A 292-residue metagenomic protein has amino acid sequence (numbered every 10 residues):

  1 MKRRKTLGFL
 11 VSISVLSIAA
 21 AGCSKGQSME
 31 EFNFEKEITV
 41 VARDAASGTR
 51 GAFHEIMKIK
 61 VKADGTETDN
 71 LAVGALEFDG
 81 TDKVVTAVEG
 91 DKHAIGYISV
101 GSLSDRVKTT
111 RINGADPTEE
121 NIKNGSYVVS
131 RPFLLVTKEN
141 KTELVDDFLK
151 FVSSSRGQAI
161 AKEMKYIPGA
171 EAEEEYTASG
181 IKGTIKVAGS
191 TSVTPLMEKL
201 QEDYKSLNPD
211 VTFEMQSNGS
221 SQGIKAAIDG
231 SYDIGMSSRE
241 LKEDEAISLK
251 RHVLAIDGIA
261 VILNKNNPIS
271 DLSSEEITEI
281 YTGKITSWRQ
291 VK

Functional and structural regions predicted by a protein language model:
K2-L10: Bacterial N-terminal signal peptides that target proteins for export
V11-L16: Hydrophobic helical h-region of N-terminal Sec-dependent signal peptides in bacterial secretory/periplasmic proteins
I18-G22: C-terminal motif of bacterial Sec signal peptides marking the signal peptidase cleavage site
C23-K292: Exported/periplasmic ABC-transporter solute-binding proteins
